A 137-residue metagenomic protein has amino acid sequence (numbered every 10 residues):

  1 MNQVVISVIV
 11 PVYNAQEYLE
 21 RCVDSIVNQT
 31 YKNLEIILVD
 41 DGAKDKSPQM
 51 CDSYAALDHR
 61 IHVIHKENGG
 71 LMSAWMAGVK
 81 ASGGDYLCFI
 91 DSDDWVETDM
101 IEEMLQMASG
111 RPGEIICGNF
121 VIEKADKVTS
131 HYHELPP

Functional and structural regions predicted by a protein language model:
M1-P137: Nucleotide-sugar donor-binding/catalytic module of glycosyltransferases that assemble extracellular/cell-envelope
